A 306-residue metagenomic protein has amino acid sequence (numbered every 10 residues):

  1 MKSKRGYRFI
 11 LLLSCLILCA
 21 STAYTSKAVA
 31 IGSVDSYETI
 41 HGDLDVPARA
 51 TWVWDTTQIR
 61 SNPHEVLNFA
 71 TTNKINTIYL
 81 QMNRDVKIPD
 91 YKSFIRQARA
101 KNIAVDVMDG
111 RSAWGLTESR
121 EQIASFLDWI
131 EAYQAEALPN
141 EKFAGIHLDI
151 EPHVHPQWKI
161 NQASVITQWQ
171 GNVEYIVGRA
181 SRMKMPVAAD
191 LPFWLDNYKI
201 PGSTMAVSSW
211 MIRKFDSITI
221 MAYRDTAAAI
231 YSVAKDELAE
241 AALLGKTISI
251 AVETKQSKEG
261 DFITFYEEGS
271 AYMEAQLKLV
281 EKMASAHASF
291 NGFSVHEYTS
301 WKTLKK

Functional and structural regions predicted by a protein language model:
S3-A28: Sec-dependent N-terminal signal peptides of Gram-positive bacterial secreted proteins and lipoproteins
A30-N73, A188-F193, K255, F293-S300: Boundary/entry segment of secreted carbohydrate-active catalytic domains
D55-T71, E121-A137, K199-M211, V233 (+1 more regions): Short, acidic/polar
N62-D85, P139-K142: Catalytic domains of carbohydrate-active enzymes, especially glycoside hydrolases
I75, L80, P152, S203-Y231: Aromatic- and acid-rich polysaccharide-binding/catalytic face of secreted or lumenal carbohydrate-active enzymes
Y79, I130-I166, N291-V295: Active-site groove signature of glycoside hydrolases
D106-R111, W169-S203, T247-S257, S294: Aromatic-lined carbohydrate-recognition surfaces of secreted/lumenal glycan-active proteins
Y223-T226, E240, T247-K306: Substrate-binding cleft of secreted/luminal carbohydrate-active enzymes
